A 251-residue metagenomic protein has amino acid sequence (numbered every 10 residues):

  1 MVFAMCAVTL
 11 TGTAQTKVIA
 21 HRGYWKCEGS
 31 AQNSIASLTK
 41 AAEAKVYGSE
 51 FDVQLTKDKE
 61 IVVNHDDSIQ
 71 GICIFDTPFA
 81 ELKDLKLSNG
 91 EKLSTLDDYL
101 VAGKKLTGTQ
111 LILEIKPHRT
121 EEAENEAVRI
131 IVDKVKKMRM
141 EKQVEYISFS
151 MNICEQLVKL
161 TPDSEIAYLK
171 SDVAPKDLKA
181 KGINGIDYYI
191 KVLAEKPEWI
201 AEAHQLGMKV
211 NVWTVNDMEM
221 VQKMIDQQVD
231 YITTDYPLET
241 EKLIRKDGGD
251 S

Functional and structural regions predicted by a protein language model:
M1-T9: Bacterial N-terminal signal peptides
L10-S251: Phosphate-group recognition and catalysis centered on beta-loop-alpha active-site segments
